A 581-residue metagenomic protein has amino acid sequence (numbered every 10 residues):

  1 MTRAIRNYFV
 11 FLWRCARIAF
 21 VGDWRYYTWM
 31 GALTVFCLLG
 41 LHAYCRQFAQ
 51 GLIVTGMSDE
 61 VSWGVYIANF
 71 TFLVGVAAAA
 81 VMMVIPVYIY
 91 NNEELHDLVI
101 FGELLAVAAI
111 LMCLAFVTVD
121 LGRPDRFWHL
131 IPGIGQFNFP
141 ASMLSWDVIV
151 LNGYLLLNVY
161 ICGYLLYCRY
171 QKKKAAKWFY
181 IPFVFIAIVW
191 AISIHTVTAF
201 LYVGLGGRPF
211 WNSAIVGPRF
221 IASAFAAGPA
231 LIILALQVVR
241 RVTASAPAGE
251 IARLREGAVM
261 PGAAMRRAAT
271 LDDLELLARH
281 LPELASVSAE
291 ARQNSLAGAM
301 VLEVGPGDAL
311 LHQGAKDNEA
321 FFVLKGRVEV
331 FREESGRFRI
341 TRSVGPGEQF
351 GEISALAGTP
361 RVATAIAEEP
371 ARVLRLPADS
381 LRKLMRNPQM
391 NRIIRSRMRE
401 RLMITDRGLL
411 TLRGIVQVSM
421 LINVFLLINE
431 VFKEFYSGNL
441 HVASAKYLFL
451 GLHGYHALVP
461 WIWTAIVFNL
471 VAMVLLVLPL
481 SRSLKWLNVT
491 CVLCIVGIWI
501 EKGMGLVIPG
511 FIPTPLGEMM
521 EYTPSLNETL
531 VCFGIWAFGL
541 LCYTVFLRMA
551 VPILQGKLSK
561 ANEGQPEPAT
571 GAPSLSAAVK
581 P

Functional and structural regions predicted by a protein language model:
M1-Y26, G31-A32, I53, M57 (+7 more regions): Extramembrane terminal tails and long inter-domain/linker segments of multi-pass membrane proteins
A16-A19, Y26, M30-C37, G135-P140 (+8 more regions): Long, contiguous internal "core" modules enriched in hydrophobic/ aromatic residues
A32-L52, A115-L121, I192-L201, Y543 (+1 more regions): Alpha-helical transmembrane segments of multi-pass membrane proteins
V61-D125, W146, V150: Membrane helical hairpin/interfacial module
L254-P306, N387-R399: Cyclic nucleotide-binding regulatory module and flanking cytosolic helices
L277-G336, I340, P346-E348: Regulatory nucleotide-sensing modules
E283, T341-R397: Cyclic-nucleotide recognition modules
L487-G497: Central hydrophobic cores of alpha-helical transmembrane segments in multi-pass integral membrane proteins
